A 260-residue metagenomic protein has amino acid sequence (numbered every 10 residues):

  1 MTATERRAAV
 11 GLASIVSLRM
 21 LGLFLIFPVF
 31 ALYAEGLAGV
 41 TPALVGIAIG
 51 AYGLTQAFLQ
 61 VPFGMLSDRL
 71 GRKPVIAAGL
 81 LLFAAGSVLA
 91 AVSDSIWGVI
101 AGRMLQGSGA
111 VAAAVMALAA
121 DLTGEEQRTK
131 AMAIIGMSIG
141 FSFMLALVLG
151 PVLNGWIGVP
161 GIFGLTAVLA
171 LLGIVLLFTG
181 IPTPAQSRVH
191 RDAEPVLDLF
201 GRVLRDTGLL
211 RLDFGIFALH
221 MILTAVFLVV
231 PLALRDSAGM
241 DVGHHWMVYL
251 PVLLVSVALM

Functional and structural regions predicted by a protein language model:
M1-E5, P182-G215: Juxtamembrane intracellular "pre-TM" segments in multi-pass secondary transporters
E5-L32, G208-L223: Pair of pore-lining "gating" transmembrane helices in MFS-fold secondary transporters
S17, G86, W97-A110: Hydrophobic core of transmembrane alpha-helices in multi-pass small-molecule transporters, especially MFS/SLC-type
P28-P42, L228-H244: Short amphipathic helix-loop junctions that connect adjacent transmembrane helices in Major Facilitator Superfamily/SLC
G53-V61, F143-M144, L253-A258: Residue-level signature of mid-helix packing/kink "hotspots" within the transmembrane helices of 12-pass Major
F58-D94: Conserved MFS/SLC helix-loop-helix module at the cytosolic interface between two early adjacent transmembrane helices
G102-I139: Cytoplasmic helix-loop-helix junction between adjacent transmembrane helices in 12-TM secondary transporters
V168-S187: C-terminal membrane-cytosol helix-exit motif in multi-pass small-molecule transporters
